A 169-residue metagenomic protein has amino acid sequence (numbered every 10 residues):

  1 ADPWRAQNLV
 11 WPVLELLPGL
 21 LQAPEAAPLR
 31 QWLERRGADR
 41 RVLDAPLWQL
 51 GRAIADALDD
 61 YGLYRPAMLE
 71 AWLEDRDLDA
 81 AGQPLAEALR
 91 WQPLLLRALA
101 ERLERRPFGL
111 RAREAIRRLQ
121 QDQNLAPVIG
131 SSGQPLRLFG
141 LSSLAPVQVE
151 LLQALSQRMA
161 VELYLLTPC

Functional and structural regions predicted by a protein language model:
A1-G130, P146, Q153, M159-A160 (+1 more regions): Basic/charged alpha-beta structural segments of nucleotide/phosphate-handling enzymes
S131-L144: Conserved P-loop NTPase "ATPase switch" module shared by AAA+ and STAND
R137, L151-L152: Conserved catalytic-core segments centered on acid/base and nucleophilic motifs
